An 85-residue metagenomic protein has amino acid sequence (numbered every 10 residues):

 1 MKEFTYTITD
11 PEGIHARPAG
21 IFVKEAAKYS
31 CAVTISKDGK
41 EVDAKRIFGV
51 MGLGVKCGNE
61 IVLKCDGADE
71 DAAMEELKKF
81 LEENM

Functional and structural regions predicted by a protein language model:
M1, S36-G39, E83: Generic cytosolic/nucleocytoplasmic N-terminal low-complexity/intrinsically disordered segments
M1-T9: Short amphipathic
E3, S30, E60: Broad gene-expression machinery/nucleic-acid interaction feature
I8-F48, G52-C57: Compact, glycine-rich, soluble single-domain proteins
M51-M85: C-terminal structural segments of small proteins and small subunits
